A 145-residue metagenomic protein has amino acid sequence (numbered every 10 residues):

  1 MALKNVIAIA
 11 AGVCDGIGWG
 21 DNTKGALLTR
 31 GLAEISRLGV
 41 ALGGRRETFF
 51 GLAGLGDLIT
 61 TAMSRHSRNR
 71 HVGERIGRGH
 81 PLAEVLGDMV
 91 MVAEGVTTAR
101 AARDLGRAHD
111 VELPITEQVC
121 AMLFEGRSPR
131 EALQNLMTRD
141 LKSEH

Functional and structural regions predicted by a protein language model:
A2: Phosphate/pyrophosphate-binding loop motifs in nucleotide- or prenyl diphosphate-using proteins
A8-D15, W19, V40-H145: NAD(P)-dependent Rossmann-like dehydrogenase/reductase catalytic/cofactor-binding core
G20-G31: Active-site pocket-shaping loop/turn-to-helix segments
G31-G43: Alpha-helical phosphate/pyrophosphate-handling elements in metalloenzyme active cores
